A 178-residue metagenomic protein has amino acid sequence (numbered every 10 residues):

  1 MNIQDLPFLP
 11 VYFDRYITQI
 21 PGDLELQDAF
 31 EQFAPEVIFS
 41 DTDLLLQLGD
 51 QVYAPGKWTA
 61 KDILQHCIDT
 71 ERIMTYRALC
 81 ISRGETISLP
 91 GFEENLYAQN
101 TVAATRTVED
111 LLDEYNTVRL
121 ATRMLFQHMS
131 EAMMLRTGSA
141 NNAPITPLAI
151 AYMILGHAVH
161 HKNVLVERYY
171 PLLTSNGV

Functional and structural regions predicted by a protein language model:
M1-P10, Q47-E94, L135-V178: Short, contiguous alpha-helical
M1-Q32: Terminal targeting/low-complexity segments that flank the catalytic cores of oxidoreductases
F8, F13, F30-F33, F39 (+3 more regions): Phenylalanine-focused residue identity feature
Y12-I17, N95-A103: A short small-residue
I20-F30, K57-L64, T105-Y115, L148-A151: Amphipathic, non-membrane alpha-helical segments in soluble helical-bundle scaffolds
P21-G56: Short, contiguous, helix-prone interaction/anchoring segments in small proteins
D28-T42, Y97-L135, I154: Acidic/histidine-rich alpha-helical segments that form the ligand environment of transition-metal centers
